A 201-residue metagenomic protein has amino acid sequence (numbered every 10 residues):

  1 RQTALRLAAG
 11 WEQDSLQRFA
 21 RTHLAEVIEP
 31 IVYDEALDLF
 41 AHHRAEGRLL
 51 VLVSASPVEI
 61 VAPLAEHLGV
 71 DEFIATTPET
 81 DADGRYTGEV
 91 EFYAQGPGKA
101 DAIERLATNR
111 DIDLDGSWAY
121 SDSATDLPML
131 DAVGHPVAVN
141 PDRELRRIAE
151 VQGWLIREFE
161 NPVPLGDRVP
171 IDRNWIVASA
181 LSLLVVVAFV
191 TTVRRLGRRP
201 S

Functional and structural regions predicted by a protein language model:
R1-A9: N-terminal helical cap/lid subdomain that shapes the substrate entry/recognition surface in HAD-like hydrolases
R18-R21, A25-S201: C-terminal cap/substrate-recognition subdomain and adjoining C-terminal extension of metal-dependent phosphatase-like
